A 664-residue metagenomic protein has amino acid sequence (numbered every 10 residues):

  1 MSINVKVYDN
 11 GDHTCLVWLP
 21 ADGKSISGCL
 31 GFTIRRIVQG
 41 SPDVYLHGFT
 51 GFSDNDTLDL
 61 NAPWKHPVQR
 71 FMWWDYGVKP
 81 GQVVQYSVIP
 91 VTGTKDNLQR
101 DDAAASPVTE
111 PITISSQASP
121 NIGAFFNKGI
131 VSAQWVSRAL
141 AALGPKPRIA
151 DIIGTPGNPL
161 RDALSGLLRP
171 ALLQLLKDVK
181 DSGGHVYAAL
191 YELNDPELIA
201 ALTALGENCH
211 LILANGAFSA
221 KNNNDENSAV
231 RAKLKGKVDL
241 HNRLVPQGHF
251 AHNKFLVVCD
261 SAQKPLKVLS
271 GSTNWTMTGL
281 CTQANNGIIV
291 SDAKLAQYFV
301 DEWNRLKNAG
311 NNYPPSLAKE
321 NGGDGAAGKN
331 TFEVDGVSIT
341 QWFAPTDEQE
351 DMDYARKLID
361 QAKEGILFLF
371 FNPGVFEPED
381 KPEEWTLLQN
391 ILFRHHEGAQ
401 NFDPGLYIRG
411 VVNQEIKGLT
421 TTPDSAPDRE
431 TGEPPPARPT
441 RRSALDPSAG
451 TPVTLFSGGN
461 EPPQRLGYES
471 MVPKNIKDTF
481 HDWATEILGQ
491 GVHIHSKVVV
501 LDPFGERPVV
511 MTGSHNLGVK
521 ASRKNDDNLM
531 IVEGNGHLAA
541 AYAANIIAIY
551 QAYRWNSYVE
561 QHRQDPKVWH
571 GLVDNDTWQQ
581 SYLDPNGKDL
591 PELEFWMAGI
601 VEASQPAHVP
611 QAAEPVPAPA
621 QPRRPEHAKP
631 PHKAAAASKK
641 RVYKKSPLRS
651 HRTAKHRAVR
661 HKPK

Functional and structural regions predicted by a protein language model:
S2-R161, R169, L173, K177-H185 (+3 more regions): PLD/PLD-like phosphodiesterase catalytic module centered on the HKD motif
S165-L176, E350-I359: Structured alpha-helical segments in the cores of large, soluble enzyme domains
A189-L190: N-terminal carbohydrate-binding/catalytic regions of secreted carbohydrate-active enzymes
A309, Y313-G323, N330-E333: Mid-sequence helix-capping/hinge segment at a functional interface
G325-Y407, K417-T421: Beta-propeller domains
